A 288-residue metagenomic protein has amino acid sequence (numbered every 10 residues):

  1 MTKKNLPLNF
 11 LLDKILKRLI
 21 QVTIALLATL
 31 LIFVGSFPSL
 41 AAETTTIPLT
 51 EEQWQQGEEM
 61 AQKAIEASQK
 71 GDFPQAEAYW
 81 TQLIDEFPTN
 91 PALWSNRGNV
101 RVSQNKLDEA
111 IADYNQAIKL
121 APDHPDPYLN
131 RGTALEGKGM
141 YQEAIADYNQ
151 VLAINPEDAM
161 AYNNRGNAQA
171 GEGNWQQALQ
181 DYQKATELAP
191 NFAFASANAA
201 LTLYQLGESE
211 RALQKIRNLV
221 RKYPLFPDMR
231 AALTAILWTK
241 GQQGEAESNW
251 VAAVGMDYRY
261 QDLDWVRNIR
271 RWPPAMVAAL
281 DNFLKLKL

Functional and structural regions predicted by a protein language model:
I24, A28-F87, L288: N-terminal leader/linker segments that initiate helical-solenoid repeat arrays
E43-E52, E245-L288: Terminal, low-structured helical/coil segments at or just beyond the last alpha-helical repeat
E58-Q69, T81, A92-S103, A112-N115 (+5 more regions): Conserved alpha-helical positions within TPR/SEL1-like repeat arrays
E86, L120, I154, L188 (+2 more regions): Structural marker of alpha-solenoid helical repeat scaffolds
R217, R221, P227, A231-Q261: TPR/TPR-like (Sel1-like) alpha-helical repeat modules
